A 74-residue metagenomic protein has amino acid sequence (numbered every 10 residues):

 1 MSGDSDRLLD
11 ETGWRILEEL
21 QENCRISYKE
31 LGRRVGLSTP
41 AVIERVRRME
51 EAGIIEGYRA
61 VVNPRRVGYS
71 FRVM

Functional and structural regions predicted by a protein language model:
M1-M74: A compositional/biophysical signature of low hydrophobicity enriched in polar/charged and small residues
